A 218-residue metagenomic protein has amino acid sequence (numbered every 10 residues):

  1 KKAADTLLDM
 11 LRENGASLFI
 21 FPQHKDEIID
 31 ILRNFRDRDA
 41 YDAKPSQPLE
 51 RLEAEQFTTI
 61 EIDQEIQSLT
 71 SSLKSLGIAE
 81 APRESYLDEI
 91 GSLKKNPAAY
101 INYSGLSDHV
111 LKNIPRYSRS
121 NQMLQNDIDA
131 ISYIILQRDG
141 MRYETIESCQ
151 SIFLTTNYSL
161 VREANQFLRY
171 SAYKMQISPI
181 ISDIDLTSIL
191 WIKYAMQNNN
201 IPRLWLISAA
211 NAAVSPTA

Functional and structural regions predicted by a protein language model:
K2-S151, S159-A218: Active-site-proximal, substrate-binding regions of enzyme catalytic domains and RNA-binding/basic surfaces
